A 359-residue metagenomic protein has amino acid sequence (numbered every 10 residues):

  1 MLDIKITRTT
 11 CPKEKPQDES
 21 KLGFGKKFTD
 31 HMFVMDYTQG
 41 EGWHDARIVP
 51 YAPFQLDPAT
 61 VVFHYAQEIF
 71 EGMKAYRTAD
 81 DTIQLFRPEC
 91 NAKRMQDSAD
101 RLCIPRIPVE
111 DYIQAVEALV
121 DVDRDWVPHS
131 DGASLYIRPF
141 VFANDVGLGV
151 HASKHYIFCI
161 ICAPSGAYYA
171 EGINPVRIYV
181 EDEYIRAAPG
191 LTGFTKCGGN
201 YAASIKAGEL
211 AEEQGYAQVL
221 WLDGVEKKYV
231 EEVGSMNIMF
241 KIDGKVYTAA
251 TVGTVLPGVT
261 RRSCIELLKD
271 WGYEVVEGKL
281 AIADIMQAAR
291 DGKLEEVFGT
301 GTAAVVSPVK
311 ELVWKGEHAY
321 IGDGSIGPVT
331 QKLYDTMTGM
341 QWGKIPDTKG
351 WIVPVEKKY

Functional and structural regions predicted by a protein language model:
M1-L119, G147-Y359: Helix-start/capping segments and mature chain N-termini
V122, F142-N144: Intrinsically disordered, low-complexity linker/loop segments enriched in Gly/Pro and charged/polar residues
P128-R138, F142: Extended, Lys/Arg-enriched charged tracts that mediate electrostatic binding to polyanionic substrates
